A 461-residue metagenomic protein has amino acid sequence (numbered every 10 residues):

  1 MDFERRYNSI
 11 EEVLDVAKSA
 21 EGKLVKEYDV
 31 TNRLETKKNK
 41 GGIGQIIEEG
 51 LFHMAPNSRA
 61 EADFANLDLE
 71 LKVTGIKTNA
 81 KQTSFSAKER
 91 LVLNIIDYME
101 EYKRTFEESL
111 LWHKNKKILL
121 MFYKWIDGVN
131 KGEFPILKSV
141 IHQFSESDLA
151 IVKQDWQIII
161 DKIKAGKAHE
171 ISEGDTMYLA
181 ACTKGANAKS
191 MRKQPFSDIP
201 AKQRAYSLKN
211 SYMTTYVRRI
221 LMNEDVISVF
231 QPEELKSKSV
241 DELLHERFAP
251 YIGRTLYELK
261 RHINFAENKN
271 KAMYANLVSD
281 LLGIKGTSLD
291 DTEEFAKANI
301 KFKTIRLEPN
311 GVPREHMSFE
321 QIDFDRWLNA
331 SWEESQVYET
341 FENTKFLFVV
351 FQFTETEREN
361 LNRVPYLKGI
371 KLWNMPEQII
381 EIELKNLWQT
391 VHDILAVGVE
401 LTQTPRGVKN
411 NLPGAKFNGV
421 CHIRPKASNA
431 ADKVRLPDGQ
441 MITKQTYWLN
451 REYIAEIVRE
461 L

Functional and structural regions predicted by a protein language model:
M1-L461: Nucleic-acid endonuclease domains
